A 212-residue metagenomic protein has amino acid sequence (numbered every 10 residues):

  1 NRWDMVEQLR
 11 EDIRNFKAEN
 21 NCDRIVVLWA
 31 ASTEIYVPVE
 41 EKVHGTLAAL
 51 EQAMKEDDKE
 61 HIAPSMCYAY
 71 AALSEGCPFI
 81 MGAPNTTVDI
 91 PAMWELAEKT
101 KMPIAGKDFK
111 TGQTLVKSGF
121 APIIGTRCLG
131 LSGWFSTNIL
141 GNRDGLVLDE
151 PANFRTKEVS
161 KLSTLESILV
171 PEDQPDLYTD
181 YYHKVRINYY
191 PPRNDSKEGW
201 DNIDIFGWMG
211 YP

Functional and structural regions predicted by a protein language model:
N1-P103, L115-F120, N202, P212: Metallocofactor- and cofactor-centric catalytic cores in central/energy metabolism, strongly enriched
G82-N85, K107-D108, W134: Glycine- and other small-residue-rich loops at beta-strand/loop junctions that grip anionic moieties
E95, M102, Q113-P212: Active-site-lining helix/loop region of Rossmann-like oxidoreductase modules
